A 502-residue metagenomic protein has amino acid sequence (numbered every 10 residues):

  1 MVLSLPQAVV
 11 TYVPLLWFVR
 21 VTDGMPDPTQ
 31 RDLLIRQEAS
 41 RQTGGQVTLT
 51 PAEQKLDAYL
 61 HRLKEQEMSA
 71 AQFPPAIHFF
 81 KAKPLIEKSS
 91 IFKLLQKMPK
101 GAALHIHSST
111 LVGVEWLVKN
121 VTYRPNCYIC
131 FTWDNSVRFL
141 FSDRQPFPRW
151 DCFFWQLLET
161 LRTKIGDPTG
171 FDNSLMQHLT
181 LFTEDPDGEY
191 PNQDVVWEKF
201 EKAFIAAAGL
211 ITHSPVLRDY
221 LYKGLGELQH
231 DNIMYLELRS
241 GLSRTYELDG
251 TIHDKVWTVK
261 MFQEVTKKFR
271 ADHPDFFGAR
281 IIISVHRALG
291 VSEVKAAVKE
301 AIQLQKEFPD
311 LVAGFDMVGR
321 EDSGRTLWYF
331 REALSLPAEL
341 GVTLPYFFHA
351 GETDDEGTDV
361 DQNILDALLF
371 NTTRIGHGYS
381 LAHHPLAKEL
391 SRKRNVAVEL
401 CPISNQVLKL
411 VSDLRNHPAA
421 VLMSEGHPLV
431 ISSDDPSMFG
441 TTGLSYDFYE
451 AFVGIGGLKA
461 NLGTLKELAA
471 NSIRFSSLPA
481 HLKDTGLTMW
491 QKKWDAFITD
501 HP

Functional and structural regions predicted by a protein language model:
V2-L5, W17-P502: Metal-cofactor-binding active-site regions of metalloenzymes
S4-Y12: Sec-dependent signal peptide recognition, specifically the positively charged N-region followed immediately by
